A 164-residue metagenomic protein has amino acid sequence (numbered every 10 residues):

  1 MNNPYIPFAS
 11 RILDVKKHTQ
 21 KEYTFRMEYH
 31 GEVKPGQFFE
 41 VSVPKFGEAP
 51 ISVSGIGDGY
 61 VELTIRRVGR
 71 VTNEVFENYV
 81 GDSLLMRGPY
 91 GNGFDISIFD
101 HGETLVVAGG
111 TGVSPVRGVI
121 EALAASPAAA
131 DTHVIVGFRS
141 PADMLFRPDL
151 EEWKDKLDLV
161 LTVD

Functional and structural regions predicted by a protein language model:
M1-D82, F138-S140, D164: Ferredoxin-reductase
R70-D164: FNR/FR-type flavoprotein reductase catalytic core
